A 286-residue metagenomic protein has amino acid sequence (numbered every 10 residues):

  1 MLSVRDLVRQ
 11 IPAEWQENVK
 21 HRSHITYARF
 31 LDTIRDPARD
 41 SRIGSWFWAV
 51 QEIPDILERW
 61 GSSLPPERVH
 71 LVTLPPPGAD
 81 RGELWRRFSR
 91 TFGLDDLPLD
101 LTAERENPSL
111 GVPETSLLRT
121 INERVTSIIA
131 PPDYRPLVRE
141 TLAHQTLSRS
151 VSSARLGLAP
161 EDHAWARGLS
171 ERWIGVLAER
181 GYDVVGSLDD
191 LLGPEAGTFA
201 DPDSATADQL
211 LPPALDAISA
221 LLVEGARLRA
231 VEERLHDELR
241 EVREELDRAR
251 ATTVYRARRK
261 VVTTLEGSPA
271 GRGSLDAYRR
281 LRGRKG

Functional and structural regions predicted by a protein language model:
M1-G286: Anion-recognition interface
